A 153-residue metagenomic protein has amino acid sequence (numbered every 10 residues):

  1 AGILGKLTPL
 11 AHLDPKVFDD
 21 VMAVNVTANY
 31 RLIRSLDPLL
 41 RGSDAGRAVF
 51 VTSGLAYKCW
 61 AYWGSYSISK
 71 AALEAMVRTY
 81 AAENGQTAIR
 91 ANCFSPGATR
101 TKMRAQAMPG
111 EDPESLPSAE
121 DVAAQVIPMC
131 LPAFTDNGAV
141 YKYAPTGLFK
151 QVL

Functional and structural regions predicted by a protein language model:
A1-L7: Conserved NAD(P)H cofactor-binding loop of Rossmann-fold oxidoreductase domains
T8-L10, D14-D19: Substrate-binding pocket helix/loop in short-chain dehydrogenase/reductase
L13, C59-S67, T79, A107: Active-site loop-to-helix junction immediately N-terminal to the catalytic Tyr of the SDR YXXXK motif in Rossmann-fold
I33, S69: Active-site helix of classical SDR
S53: Residue(s) in the substrate-gating loop at a strand-loop-helix junction that position the organic substrate next
K58, T79-I89: Active-site-adjacent segment of SDR/Rossmann-fold oxidoreductases
Q86, C93-F94, T101, P109-L153: C-terminal helical subdomain
